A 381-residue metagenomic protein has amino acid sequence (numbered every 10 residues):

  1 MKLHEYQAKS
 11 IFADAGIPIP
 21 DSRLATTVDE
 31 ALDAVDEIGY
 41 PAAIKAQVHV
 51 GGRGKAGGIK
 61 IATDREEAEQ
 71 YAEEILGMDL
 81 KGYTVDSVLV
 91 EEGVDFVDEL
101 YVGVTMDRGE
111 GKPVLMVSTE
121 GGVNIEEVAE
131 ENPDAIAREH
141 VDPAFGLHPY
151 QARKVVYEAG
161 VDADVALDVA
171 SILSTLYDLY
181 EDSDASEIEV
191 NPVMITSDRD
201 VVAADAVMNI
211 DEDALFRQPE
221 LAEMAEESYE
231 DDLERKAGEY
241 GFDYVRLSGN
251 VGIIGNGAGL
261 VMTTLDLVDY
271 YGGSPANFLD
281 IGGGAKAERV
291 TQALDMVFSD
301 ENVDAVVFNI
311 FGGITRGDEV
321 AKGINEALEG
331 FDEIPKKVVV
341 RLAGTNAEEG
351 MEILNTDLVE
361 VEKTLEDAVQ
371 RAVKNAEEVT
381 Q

Functional and structural regions predicted by a protein language model:
M1-V190, M194-F308, V320, A343-Q381: ATP-dependent carboxylate/acyl-activation modules
N302-A343: C-terminal hydrophobic structural anchor segments that stabilize assembly/packing rather than catalytic chemistry
